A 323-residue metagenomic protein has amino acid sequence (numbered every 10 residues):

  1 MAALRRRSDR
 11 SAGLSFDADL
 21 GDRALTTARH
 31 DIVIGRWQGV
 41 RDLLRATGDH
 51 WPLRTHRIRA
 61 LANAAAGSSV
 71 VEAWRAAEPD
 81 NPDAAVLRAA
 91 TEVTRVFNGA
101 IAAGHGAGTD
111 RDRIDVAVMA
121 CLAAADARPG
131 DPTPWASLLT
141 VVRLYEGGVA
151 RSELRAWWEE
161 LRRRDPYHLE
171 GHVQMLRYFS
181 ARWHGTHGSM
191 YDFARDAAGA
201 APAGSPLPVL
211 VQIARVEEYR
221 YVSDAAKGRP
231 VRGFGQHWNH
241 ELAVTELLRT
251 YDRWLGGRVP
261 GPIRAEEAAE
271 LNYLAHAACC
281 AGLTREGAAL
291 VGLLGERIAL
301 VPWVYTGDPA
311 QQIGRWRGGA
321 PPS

Functional and structural regions predicted by a protein language model:
M1-E78, A288-S323: Extreme N-terminal leader/anchor segments
L20-R23, V116, E153, A269-E270: Alpha-helix N-cap/N′ positions at the starts of helices
A46-A77, A90-G130, P134-R163, E170-A200 (+5 more regions): Short coil/linker segments at helix-helix boundaries
P82-D83, P132-T133, L169, S205 (+1 more regions): Helix-start (N-cap) detector for alpha-helical repeat units in TPR-like alpha-solenoids, especially tetratricopeptide
P82-E92, A275: Extended, hydrophobic/aromatic-rich amphipathic alpha-helical segments that build helical scaffolds
S205-Q212, P262-A265: Alpha-solenoid helical repeat architecture
Q236-S323: Fungal-biased detection of long, low-complexity, Ser/Thr- and Lys/Arg-rich intrinsically disordered regions
